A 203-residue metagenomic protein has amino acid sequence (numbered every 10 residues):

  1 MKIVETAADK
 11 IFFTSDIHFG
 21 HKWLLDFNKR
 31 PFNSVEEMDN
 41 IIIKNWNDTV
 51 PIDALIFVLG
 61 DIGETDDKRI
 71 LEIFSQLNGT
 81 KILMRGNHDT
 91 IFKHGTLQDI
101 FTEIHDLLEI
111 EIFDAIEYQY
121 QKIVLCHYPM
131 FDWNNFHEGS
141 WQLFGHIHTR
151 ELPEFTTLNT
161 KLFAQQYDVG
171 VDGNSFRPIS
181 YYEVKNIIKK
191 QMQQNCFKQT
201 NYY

Functional and structural regions predicted by a protein language model:
M1-N33, Y167-Y203: Acidic, histidine-bearing metal-coordination/catalytic regions of metal-dependent phosphoesterases
K2-A8, F12-T14, F19-I112: Core catalytic region of metal-dependent phosphoesterases/phosphodiesterases, especially metallo-beta-lactamase-like
D99-Q199: Conserved beta-sheet core of the metallophosphoesterase superfamily
